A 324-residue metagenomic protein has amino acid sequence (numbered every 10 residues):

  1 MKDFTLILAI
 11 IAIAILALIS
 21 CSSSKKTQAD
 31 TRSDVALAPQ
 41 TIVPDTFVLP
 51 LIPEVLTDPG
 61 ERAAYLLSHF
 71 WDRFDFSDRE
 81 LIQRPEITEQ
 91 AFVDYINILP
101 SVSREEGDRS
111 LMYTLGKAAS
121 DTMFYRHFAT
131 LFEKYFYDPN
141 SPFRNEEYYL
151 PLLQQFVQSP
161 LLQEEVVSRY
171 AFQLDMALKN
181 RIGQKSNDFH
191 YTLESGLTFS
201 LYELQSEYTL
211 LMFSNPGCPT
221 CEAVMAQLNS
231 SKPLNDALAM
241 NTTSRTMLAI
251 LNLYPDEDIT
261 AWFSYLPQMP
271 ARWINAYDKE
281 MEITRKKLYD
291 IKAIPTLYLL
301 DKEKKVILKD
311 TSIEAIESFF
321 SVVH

Functional and structural regions predicted by a protein language model:
M1-L8: Bacterial N-terminal signal peptides that target proteins for export
L18-S20: C-terminal motif of bacterial Sec signal peptides marking the signal peptidase cleavage site
S23-L197: Oxidative protein folding and maturation machinery
H190-T209, L234, M240: A short beta-strand-turn-helix
S200-S230, A249-L251: Short active-site neighborhood of thiol/selenol oxidoreductases, capturing the structured segment around
M225-P267, M281-R285: Structural microenvironment flanking redox-active thiols in thiol-disulfide oxidoreductases
F263-Y298, K302: Short, internal strand/loop/helix patches that form the active-site neighborhood or redox-interaction surface
A293-T296, K302-H324: Non-catalytic, surface beta->alpha helical segment in thiol-disulfide oxidoreductase systems
